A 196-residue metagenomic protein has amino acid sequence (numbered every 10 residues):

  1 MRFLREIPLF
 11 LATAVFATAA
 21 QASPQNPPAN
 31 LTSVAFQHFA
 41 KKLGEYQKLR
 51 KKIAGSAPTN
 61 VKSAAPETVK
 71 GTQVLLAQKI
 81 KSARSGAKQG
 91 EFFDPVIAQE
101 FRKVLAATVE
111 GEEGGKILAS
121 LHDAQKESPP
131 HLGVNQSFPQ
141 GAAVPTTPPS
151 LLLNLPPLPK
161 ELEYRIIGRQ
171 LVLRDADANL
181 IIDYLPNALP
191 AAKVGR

Functional and structural regions predicted by a protein language model:
M1-F10: Bacterial N-terminal signal peptides that target proteins for export
R2-F3, A65, D94, P148: Alpha-helix initiation/capping motif
A12, A54-G55, V172: Amphipathic alpha-helical interaction segments
A12-Q21: Hydrophobic h-region of N-terminal signal peptides that target proteins for export in Gram-negative bacteria
S23-H38: Low-complexity, intrinsically disordered regions in eukaryotic regulatory proteins and secreted peptide precursors
F36-I97: Early exported N-terminus immediately downstream of N-terminal targeting peptides
Q73-T147: Mid-length scaffold segments of soluble, non-membrane domains
A119-R196: Amphipathic, charged alpha-helical segments and their helix-to-coil junctions in extracytoplasmic/peripheral assemblies
